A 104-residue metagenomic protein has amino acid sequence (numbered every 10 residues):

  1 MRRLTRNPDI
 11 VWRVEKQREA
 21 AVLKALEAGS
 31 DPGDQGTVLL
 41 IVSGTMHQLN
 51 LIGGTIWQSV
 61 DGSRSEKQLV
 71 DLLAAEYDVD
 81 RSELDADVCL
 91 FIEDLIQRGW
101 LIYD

Functional and structural regions predicted by a protein language model:
M1-G54: Acidic, low-complexity/disordered tracts enriched in E/D and polar residues
D34, V42-D104: Long, charge-rich, low-complexity alpha-helical segments
